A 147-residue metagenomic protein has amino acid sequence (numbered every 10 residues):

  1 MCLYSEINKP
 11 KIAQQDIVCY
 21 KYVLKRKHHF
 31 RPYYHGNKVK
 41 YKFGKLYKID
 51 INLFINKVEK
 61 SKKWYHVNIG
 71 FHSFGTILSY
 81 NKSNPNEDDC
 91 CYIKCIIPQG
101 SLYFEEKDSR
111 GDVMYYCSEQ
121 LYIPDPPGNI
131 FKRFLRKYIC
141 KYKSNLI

Functional and structural regions predicted by a protein language model:
M1-F71, G75-I147: Conserved NAD+-utilizing ADP-ribose enzyme module
